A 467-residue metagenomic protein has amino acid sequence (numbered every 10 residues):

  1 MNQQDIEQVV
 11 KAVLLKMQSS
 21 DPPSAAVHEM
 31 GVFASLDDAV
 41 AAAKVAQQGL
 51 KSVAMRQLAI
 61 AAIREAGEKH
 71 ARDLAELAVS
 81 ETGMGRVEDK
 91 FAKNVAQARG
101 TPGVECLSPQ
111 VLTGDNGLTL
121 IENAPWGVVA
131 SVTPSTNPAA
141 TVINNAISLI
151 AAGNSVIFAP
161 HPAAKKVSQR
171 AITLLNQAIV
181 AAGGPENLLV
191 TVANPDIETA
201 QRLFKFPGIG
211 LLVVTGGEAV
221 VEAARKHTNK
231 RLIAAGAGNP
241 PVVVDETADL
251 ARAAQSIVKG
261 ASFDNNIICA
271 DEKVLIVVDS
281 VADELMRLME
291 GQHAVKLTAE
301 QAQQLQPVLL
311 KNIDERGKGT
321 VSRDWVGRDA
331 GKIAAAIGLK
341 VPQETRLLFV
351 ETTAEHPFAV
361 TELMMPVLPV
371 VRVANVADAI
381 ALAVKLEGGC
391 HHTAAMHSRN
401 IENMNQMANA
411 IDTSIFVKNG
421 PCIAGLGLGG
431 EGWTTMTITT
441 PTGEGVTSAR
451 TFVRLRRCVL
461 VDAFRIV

Functional and structural regions predicted by a protein language model:
N2-L120, S148, G291: N-terminal Rossmann-like NAD(P)+-binding subdomain of aldehyde/semialdehyde dehydrogenases
L14-D21, V40, K44-K51, I63-A71 (+16 more regions): Structural signal for hydrophobic packing residues in well-ordered secondary-structure cores of soluble enzyme domains
M30, I143, E222-L347, T353-A354: ALDH superfamily catalytic-core signature
V53-L58, P185-L189, N265-I268, V295-Q306 (+4 more regions): Flexible, glycine/charged-enriched surface loops at secondary-structure junctions
P109-R252: Rossmann-like NAD(P) dinucleotide-binding subdomain of oxidoreductase/dehydrogenase enzymes
F204-P207, D249, K311-V321, E362 (+1 more regions): Short, surface-exposed amphipathic charged segments that create phosphate/polyanion-binding patches used for binding
L339-V467: Conserved C-terminal structural/oligomerization subdomain of aldehyde/semialdehyde dehydrogenase
